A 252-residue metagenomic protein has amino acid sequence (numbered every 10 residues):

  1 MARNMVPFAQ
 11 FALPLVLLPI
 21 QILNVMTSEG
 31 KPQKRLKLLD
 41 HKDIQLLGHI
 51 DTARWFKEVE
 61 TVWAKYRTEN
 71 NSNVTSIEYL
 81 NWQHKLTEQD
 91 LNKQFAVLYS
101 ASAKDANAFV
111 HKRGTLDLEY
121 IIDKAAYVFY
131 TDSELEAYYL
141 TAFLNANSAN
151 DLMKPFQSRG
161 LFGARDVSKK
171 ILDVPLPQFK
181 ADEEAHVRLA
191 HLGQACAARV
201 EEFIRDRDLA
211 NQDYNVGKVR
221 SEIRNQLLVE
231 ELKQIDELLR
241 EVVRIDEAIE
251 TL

Functional and structural regions predicted by a protein language model:
M1-H191: Polybasic, glycine- and aromatic-enriched phosphate-binding surface used to engage nucleic acids
D51, K170-I171, P175-L252: Non-catalytic DNA-recognition/assembly elements of restriction-modification systems
